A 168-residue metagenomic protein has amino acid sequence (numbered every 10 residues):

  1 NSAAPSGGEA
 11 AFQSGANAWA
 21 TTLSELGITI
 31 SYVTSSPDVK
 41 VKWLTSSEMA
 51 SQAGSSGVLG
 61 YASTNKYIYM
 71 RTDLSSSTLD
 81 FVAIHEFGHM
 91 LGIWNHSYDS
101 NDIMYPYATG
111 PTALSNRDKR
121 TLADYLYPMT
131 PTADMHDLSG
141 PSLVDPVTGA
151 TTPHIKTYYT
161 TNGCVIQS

Functional and structural regions predicted by a protein language model:
N1-S6: Short hydrophobic beta-strand segments
G8-S97: Metzincin-family zinc-dependent endopeptidase catalytic domain
T64-T78, W94-S168: Metalloprotease/metallohydrolase-associated module, dominated by Zn2+-dependent proteases
